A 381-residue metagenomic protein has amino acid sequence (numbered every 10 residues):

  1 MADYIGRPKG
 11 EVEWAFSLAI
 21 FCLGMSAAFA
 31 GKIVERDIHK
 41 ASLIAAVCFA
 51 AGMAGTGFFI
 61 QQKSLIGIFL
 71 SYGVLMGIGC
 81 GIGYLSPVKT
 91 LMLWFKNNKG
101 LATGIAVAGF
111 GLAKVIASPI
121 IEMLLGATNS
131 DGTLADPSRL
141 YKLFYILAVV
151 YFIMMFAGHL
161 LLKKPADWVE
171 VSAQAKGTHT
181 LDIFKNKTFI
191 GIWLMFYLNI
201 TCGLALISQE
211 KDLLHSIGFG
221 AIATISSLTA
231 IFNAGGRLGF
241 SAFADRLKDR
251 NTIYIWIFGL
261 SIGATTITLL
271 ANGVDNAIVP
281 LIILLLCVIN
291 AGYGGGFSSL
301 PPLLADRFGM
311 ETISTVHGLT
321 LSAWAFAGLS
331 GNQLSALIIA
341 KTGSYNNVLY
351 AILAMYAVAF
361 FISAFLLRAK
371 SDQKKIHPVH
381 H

Functional and structural regions predicted by a protein language model:
M1, S118, K187-A242, F297 (+2 more regions): Extracytoplasmic gate region of multi-pass secondary transporters
S26-I38, R237-D249: Helix-to-loop junctions at the C-terminal end of transmembrane segments in multipass secondary transporters
E35-A46, R246-F258: Cytoplasmic membrane-interface "Motif A"-like loop-to-helix N-cap segments of 12-TM Major Facilitator Superfamily
G52, L65-I82, V279-G295: Hydrophobic core of transmembrane alpha-helices in multi-pass small-molecule transporters, especially MFS/SLC-type
I82-F95, A102-T103, G295-F308: Intracellular juxtamembrane helix-capping segments at the cytosolic ends of symmetry-related transmembrane helices
K114, R307-T342: A late C-terminal transmembrane helix in Major Facilitator Superfamily
A148-V171, I362-L367: C-terminal membrane-cytosol helix-exit motif in multi-pass small-molecule transporters
T229-F232, G239, K248-L303: C-terminal transmembrane helical hairpin of 12-TM major facilitator-type secondary transporters
